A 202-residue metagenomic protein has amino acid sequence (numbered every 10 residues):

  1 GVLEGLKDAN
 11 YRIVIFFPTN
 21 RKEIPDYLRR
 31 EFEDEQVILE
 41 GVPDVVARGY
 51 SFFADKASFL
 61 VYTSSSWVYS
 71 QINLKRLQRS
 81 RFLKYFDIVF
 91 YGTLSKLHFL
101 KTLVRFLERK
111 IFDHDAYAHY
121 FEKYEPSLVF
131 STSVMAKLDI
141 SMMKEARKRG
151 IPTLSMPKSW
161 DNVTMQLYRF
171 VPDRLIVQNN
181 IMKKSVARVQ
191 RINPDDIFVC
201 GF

Functional and structural regions predicted by a protein language model:
G1-L6: Short amphipathic alpha-helix
N10-Y11, P126-S127, R149-P152, N193-D195: A short helix->loop->beta-strand "cap" motif at the edges of active sites that frequently abuts
V14-Y117: Conserved N-terminal ligand/cofactor-binding loop architecture of enzyme catalytic domains
F17-T19, S133-M135, S159, Q178-I181 (+1 more regions): Helix N-cap/beta->alpha junction signal
R109-K110, V171-F202: A nucleotide-sugar donor-handling region in carbohydrate enzymes
D115-Y120, K144, N162-R174: Membrane-proximal helix-turn-helix segments that form the acceptor-binding/catalytic region of lipid-linked
A118-A136: Short N-terminal targeting/anchoring amphipathic segment
L128, T132-S133, S141-S159: Active-site proximal beta-strand in glycosyltransferases
